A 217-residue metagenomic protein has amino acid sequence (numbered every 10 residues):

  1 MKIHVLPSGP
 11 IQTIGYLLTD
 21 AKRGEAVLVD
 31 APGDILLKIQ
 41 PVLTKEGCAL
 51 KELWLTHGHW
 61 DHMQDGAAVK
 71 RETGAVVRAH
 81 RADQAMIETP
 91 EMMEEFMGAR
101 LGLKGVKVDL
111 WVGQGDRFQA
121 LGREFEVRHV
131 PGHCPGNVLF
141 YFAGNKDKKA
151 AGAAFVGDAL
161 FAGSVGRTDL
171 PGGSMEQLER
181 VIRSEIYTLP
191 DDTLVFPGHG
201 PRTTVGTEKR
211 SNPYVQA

Functional and structural regions predicted by a protein language model:
M1-E46, L139-V156: Conserved beta-strand hairpin/beta-sheet module of binuclear metal-dependent hydrolase folds, prominently
L6-S8, R100-L101, K107-D109, H129-P131: Short Gly/Pro-enriched turn/cap motifs at secondary-structure boundaries
L18, T56, V130: Conserved S/T- and glycine-rich ATP-binding loop of Class I adenylate-forming
G24, D34, C48, M92-F96 (+2 more regions): Metallo-beta-lactamase
V29, V77-A79, V156, P197: Hydrophobic residues in well-ordered beta-strands that form the structural core
D34-L37, P41-R123, A151-G152, R210-Y214: Active-site HxH/HxHxD metal-binding segment of metal-dependent hydrolases
